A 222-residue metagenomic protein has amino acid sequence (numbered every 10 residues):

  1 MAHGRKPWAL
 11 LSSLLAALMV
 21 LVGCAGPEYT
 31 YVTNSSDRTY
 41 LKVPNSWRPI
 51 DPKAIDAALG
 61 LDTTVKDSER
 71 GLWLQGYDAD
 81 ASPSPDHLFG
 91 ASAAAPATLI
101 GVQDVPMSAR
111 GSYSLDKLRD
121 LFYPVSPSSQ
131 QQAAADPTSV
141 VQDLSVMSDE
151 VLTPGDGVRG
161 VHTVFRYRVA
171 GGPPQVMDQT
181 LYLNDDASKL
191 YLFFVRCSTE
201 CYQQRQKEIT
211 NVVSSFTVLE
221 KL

Functional and structural regions predicted by a protein language model:
M1-L14: Bacterial N-terminal signal peptides that target proteins for export
V20-G23: C-terminal motif of bacterial Sec signal peptides marking the signal peptidase cleavage site
A25-P27: Bacterial signal peptide processing site
Y31-K53: Post-signal peptide N-terminal segment of mature Sec-exported envelope proteins
R38, S112-D116, T199, Q203-K207: Soluble non-cytosolic domains of exported or imported proteins
W47-P49, A187-L222: Surface-exposed amphipathic alpha-helical segments
A54-Q179: Conserved polar/disulfide-associated segments of primarily extracytoplasmic proteins
Y182-D186: A short, solvent-exposed beta-edge/loop patch
